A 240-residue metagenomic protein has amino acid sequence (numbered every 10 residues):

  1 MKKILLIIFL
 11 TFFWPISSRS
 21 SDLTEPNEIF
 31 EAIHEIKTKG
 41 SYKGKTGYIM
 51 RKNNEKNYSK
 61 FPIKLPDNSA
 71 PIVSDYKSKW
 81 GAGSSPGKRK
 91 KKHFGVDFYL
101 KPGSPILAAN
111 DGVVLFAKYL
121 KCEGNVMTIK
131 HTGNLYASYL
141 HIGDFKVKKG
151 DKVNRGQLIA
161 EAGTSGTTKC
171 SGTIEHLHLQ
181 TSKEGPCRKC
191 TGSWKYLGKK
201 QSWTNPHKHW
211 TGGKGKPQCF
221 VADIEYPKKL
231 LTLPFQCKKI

Functional and structural regions predicted by a protein language model:
I4-F12: Sec-dependent N-terminal signal peptides
F13-S18: C-terminal segment of classical bacterial N-terminal signal peptides
S20-N125, R155, W203-I240: Surface-exposed, glycine-biased beta-strand/turn segments
L65-D67, L100-P102, D144, L179 (+1 more regions): Non-catalytic surface loops within mature trypsin-like serine protease
G103, D111, T132-N134, S165 (+1 more regions): Solvent-exposed coil/turn segments that connect beta secondary-structure elements in extracytoplasmic/periplasmic
A108-K149, T168-H178: Zn2+-dependent peptidoglycan hydrolase active-site motif and core
T128, D151-L233: Conserved, short, structured surface segments that act as functional micro-motifs
